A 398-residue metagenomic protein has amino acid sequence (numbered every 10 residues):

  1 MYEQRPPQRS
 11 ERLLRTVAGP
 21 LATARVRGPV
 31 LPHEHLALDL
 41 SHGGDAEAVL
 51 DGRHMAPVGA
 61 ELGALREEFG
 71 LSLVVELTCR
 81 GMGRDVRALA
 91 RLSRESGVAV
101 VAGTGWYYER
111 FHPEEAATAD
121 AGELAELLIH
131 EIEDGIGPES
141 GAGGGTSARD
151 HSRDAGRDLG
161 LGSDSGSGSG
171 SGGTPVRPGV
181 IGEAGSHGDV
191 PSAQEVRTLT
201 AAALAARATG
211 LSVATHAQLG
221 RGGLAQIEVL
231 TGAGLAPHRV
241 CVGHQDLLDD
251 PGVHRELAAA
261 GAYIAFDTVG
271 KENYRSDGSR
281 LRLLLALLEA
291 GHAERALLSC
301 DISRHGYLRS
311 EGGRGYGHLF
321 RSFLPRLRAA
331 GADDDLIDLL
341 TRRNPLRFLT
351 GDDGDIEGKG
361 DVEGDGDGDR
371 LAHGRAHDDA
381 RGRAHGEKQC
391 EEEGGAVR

Functional and structural regions predicted by a protein language model:
M1-H112, A119, I264, L284-L285 (+4 more regions): N-terminal hydrophobic targeting/anchoring segments and the immediately downstream early-domain regions of hydrolases
Y2-Q4, Q8-G19, H318-G358, G364 (+2 more regions): Mid-to-C-terminal alpha-helical segments outside catalytic/metal-binding sites
V30-E34, L73-E76, V100-T104, G179-E183 (+4 more regions): Hydrophobic faces of well-ordered beta-strands that scaffold small-molecule active sites in alpha/beta enzyme cores
H35-A37, C79-R80, G105-E109, S186 (+4 more regions): Active-site beta-loop-alpha junctions enriched in small/polar residues
L40-G44, V86, G223-V229, P251-A258 (+3 more regions): Histidine/acidic-residue-rich catalytic or RNA/ligand-binding cores of hydrolases and nuclease-related proteins
R91-R94, A99-V101, G105-S212, Y263 (+1 more regions): Active-site gating/metal-coordination segments in enzymes
A203, R207-R282, A286, A296: Catalytic pocket-lining loop regions of alpha/beta-barrel enzymes, especially the amidohydrolase/enolase/GH5 lineages
V213, D267-V269, H292-G313, I337: Short acidic/histidine-rich active-site segments
